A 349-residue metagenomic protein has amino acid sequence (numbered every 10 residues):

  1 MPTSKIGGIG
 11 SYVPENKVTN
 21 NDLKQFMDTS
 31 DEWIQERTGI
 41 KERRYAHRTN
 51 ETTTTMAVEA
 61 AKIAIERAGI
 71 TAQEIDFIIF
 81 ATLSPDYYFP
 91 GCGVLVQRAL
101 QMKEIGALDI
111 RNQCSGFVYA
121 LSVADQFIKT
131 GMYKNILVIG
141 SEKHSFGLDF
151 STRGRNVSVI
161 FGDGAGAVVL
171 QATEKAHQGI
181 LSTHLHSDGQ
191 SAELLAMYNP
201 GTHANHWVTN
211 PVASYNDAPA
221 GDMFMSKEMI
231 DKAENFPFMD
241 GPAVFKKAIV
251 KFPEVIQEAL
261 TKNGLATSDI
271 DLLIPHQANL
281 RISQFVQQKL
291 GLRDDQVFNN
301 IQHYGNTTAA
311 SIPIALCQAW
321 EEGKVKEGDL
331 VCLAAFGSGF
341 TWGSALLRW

Functional and structural regions predicted by a protein language model:
M1-R48, G154-K246, V250, E254 (+1 more regions): Condensing-enzyme catalytic core mediating Claisen C-C bond formation in acyl metabolism
G7-G10, A81, R111, I136-E142 (+4 more regions): Short beta-strand segments
K17-V18, F89-G91, G147-T152, W342-L346: Short acidic, glycine/serine/threonine-rich loops at helix termini
M27-E36, Y87-Q101, V138-G147, P219-M229 (+1 more regions): Acidic-glycine-rich active-site phosphate/pyrophosphate-binding loop
I40-R44, E74-I79, R98-R111, G147-R153 (+1 more regions): Glycine/charged-rich beta-loop-alpha catalytic/anionic-binding loops adjacent to active sites
T54, V58-A61, I65, S84-P85 (+7 more regions): Claisen-condensing/thiolase-fold acyl-transfer catalytic domains that form or cleave C-C bonds in fatty acid
K129-A165: Flexible, glycine-rich active-site loops centered on histidine and acidic residues that chelate a metal or position
